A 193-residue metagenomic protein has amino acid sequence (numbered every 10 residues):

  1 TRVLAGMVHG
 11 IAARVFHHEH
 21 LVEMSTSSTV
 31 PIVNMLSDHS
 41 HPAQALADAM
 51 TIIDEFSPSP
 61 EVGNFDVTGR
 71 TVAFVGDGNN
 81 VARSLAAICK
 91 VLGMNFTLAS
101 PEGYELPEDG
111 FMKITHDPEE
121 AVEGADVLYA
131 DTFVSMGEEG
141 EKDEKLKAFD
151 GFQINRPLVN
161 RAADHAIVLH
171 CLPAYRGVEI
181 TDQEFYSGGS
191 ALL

Functional and structural regions predicted by a protein language model:
T1, L21, L85-A86, P118 (+1 more regions): Generic hydrophobic/aromatic pocket-lining and core-packing "Φ" positions
T1-I53, R176: Phosphate/diphosphate ligand-binding glycine-rich loop within oxidoreductases
M7, S27-S28, L92, G110 (+2 more regions): Short, structured coil segments at secondary-structure junctions
A12-R14, I32-M35, H41, F74 (+3 more regions): General beta-strand structural signal in soluble alpha/beta enzymes
D54-A130: Glycine-rich phosphate/diphosphate-binding loop of Rossmann-like nucleotide-binding domains
D109-D182: Rossmann-like adenosine-cofactor binding region
E179-L193: Short, electropositive alpha-helical surface patch
